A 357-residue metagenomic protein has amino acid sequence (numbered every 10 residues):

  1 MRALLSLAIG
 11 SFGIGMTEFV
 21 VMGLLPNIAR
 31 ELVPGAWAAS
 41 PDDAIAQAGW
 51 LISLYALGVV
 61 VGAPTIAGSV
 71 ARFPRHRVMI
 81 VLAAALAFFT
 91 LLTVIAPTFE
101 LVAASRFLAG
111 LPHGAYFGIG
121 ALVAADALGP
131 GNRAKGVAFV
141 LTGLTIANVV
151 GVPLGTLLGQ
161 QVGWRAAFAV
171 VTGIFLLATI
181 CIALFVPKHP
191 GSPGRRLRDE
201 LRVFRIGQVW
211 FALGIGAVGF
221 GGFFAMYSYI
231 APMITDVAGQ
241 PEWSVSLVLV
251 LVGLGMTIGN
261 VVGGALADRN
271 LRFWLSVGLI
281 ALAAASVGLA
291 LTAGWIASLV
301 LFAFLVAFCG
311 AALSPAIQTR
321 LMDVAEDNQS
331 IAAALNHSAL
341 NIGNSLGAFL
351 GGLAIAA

Functional and structural regions predicted by a protein language model:
L5, A85, F89-L92, E100-A109 (+1 more regions): Paired small-residue
L25-V61, W243, L247: Extracellular/periplasmic helix-loop-helix junction of adjacent transmembrane segments in MFS-like secondary
V61-P97: Conserved MFS/SLC helix-loop-helix module at the cytosolic interface between two early adjacent transmembrane helices
G62-P74, G259-L271, I355: Helix-to-loop junctions at the C-terminal end of transmembrane segments in multipass secondary transporters
P74, I95-E100, G239, T292-G294: Helix-breaking motifs and short loop linkers at transmembrane-helix boundaries and internal kinks in secondary membrane
F99-L101, P130-P187, M233: Helix-loop-helix hairpin linking two adjacent transmembrane segments in secondary transporters
S105-G143: Cytoplasmic helix-loop-helix junction between adjacent transmembrane helices in 12-TM secondary transporters
F273-I317: C-terminal transmembrane helical hairpin of 12-TM major facilitator-type secondary transporters
